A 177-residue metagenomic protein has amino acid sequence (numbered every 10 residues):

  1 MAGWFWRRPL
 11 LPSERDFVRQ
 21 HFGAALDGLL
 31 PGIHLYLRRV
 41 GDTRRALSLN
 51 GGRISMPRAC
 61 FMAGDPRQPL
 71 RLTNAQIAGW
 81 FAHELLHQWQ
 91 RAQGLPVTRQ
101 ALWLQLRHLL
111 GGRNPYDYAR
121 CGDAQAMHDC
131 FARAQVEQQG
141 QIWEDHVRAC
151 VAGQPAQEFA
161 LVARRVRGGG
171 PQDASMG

Functional and structural regions predicted by a protein language model:
M1-I54: Auxiliary, metal-adjacent structural segments of Zn-dependent hydrolase domains
A2-G3, S13-E14, R19-Q20, G51-G52 (+1 more regions): Metalloprotease/metallohydrolase-associated module, dominated by Zn2+-dependent proteases
A2-L10, N50, D65-T73, L95-T98: Hydrophobic transmembrane helical bundles of multi-pass organellar membrane proteins
V18, F81-H83, H87, G140: Generic structural signal for small/hydrophobic residues in well-ordered secondary structure, especially within
F22-L26, Q93, V151: A broad structural signal for alpha-helix termini and local helix breaks/kinks
G41, M56-R58, L104: C-terminal low-complexity, largely alpha-helical membrane/lipid-association modules
R45-L47, R58-A82, M127-A132: Short pre-active-site segment immediately N-terminal to the catalytic Zn-binding motif
E84-W103: Catalytic Zn2+-binding segment of zinc metalloproteases
